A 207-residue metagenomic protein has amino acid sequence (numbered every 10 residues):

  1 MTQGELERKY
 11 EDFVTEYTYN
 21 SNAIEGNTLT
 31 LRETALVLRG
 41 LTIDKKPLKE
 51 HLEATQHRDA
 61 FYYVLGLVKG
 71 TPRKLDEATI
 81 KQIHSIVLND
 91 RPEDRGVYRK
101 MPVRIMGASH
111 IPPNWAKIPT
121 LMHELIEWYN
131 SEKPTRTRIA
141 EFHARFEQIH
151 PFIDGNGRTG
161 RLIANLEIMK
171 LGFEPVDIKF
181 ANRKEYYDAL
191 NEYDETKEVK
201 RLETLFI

Functional and structural regions predicted by a protein language model:
M1-D154, R158-I207: FIC/Doc superfamily catalytic core
